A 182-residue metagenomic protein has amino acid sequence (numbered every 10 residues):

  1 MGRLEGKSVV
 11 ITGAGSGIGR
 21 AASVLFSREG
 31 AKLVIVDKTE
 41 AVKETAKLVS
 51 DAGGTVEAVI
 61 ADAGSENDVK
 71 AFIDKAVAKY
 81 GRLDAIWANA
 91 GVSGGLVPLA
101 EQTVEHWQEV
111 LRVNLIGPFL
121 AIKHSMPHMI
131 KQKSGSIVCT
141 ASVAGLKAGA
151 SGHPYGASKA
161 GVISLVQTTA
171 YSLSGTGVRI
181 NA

Functional and structural regions predicted by a protein language model:
S8, G15-S16: Conserved glycine-rich cofactor-binding loop
I60-A71, V104: The beta1-alpha1 cofactor-binding region of Rossmann-like NAD(H)/NADP(H)-dependent oxidoreductases
V97-L99, H106-Q108: Substrate-binding pocket helix/loop in short-chain dehydrogenase/reductase
Q102, A148-G156, T168: Active-site loop-to-helix junction immediately N-terminal to the catalytic Tyr of the SDR YXXXK motif in Rossmann-fold
I122, S158, V166: Active-site helix of classical SDR
P127, Y171-G175: Alpha-helical segment proximal to the catalytic Tyr-Lys
S142: Residue(s) in the substrate-gating loop at a strand-loop-helix junction that position the organic substrate next
